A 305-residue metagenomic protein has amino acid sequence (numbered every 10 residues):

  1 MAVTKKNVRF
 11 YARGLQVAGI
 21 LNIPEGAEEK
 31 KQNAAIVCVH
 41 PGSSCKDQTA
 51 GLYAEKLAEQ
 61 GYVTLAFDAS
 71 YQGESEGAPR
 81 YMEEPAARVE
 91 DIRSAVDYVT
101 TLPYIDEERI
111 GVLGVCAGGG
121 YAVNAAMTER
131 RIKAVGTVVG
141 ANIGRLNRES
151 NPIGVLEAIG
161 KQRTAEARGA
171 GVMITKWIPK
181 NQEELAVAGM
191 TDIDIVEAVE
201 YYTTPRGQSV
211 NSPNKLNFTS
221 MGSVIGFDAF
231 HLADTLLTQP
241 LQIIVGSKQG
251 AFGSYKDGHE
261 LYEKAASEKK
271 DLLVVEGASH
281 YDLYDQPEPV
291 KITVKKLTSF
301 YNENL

Functional and structural regions predicted by a protein language model:
M1-K31: N-terminal cap/lid segment of alpha/beta-hydrolase-fold proteins
S43-E55, A69: The serine-hydrolase catalytic nucleophile loop
K56-E76: Conserved alpha/beta-hydrolase
M82-P103: Alpha/beta-hydrolase active-site loop
V123-T204: Alpha/beta-hydrolase-fold enzymes
I243-V245: Short beta-strand/loop motif that positions the catalytic acidic residue of the alpha/beta-hydrolase fold
G250-D257: Conserved alpha/beta-hydrolase "acid-adjacent" motif
A278-V290: Catalytic histidine-centered segment of alpha/beta-hydrolase-like enzymes
